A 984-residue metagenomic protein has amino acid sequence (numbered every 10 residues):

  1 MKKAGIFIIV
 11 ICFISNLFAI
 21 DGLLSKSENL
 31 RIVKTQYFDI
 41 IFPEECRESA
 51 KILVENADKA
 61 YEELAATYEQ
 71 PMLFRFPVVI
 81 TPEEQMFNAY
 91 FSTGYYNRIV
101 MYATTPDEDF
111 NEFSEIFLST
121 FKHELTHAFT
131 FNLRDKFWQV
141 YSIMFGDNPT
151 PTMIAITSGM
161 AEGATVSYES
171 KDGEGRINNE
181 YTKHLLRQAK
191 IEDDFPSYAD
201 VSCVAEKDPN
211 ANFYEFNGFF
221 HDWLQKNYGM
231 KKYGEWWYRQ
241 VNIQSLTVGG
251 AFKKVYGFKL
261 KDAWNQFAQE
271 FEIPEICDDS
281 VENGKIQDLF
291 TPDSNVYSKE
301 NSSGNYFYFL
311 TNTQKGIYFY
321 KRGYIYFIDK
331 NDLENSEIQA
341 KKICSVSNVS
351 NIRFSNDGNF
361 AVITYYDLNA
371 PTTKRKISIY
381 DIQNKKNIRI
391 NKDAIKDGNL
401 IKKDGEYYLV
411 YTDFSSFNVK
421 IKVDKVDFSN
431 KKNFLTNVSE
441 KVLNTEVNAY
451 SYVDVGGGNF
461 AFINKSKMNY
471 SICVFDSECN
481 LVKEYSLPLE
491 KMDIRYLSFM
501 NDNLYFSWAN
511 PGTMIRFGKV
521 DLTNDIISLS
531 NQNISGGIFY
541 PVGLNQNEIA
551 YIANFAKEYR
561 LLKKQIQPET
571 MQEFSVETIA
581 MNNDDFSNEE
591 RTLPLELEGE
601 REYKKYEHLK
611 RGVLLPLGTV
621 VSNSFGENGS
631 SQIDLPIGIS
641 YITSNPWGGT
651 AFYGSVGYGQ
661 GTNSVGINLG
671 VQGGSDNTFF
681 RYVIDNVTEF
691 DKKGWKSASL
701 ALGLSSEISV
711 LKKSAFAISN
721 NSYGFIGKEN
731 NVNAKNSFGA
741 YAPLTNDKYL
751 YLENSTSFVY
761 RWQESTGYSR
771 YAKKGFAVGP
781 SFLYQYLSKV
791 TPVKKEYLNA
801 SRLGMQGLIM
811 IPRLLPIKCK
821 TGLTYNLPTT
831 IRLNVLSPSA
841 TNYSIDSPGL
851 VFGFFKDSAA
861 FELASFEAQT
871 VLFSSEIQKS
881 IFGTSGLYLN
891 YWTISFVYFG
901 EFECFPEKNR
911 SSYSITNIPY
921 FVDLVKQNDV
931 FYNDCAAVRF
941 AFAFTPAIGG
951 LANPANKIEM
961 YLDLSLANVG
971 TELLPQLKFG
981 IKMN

Functional and structural regions predicted by a protein language model:
I20-P151, T165: Juxtacatalytic substrate-recognition/specificity segment
G22-L23, N29-I32, A211, E235-G358 (+2 more regions): Beta/coil-rich, acidic/histidine-enriched accessory regions frequently appended to metallopeptidases
S25, G94-Y96, D109, F113-T120 (+4 more regions): Acidic/His/Gly-enriched intrinsically disordered linker/tail segments that often contain short helix/coil "MoRF-like"
N178, Y320-Y326, C344-N348, T364-I377 (+9 more regions): A flexible loop/linker signature enriched in serine peptidases of the S9 family
C277-N305, D329-S350, I379-K402, D424-S451 (+3 more regions): Multi-bladed beta-propeller domains
S280, S294, W508, R560 (+2 more regions): Outer-membrane beta-barrel initiation region
G512, G537-F539, A556-E558, T678-D747 (+3 more regions): Outer-membrane beta-barrel translocator/channel fold
N733-F899, C904-Y932, A936, T971-L973 (+1 more regions): C-terminal outer-membrane beta-barrel translocator/porin domains of Gram-negative envelope proteins and their
